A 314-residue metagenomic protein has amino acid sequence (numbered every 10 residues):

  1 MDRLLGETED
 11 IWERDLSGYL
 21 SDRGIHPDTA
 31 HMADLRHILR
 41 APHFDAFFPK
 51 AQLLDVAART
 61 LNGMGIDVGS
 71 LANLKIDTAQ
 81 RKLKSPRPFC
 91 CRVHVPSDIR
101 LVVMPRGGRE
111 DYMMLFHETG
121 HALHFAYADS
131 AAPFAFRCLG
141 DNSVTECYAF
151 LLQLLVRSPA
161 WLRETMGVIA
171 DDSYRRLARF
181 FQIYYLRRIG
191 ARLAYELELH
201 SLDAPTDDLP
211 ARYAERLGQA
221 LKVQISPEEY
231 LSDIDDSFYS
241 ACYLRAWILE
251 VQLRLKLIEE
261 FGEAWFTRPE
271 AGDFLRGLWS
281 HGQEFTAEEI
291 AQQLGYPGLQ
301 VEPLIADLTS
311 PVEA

Functional and structural regions predicted by a protein language model:
M1-V102: Active-site-proximal, well-structured secondary-structure segments within enzyme catalytic domains
L5, H31, V56, H124 (+3 more regions): C-terminal, non-catalytic "cap/extension" segments appended to globular domains
D10-H26, S70-K75, A131-R137, L162-I169 (+1 more regions): Short, glycine/acidic-rich hinge or "gate" loops at secondary-structure transitions that mediate conformational
S17-M32, L74-K82, L139-V144, V168-D172 (+3 more regions): A glycine-rich phosphate-binding loop feature that marks nucleotide/adenosyl-phosphate handling sites
T29-A33, P86-D98, T119-D129, E164-D171 (+1 more regions): Active-site-adjacent bridging/hinge elements
E110-A126, E146-F150: Active-site recognition of the HExxH zinc-binding catalytic motif
A128, L139-A178: Post-HExxH zinc-binding segment in Zn-dependent metallohydrolases
F134-Y148, F180-Y184, D235-R245: Active-site metal-coordination segments of metallo-dependent hydrolases
